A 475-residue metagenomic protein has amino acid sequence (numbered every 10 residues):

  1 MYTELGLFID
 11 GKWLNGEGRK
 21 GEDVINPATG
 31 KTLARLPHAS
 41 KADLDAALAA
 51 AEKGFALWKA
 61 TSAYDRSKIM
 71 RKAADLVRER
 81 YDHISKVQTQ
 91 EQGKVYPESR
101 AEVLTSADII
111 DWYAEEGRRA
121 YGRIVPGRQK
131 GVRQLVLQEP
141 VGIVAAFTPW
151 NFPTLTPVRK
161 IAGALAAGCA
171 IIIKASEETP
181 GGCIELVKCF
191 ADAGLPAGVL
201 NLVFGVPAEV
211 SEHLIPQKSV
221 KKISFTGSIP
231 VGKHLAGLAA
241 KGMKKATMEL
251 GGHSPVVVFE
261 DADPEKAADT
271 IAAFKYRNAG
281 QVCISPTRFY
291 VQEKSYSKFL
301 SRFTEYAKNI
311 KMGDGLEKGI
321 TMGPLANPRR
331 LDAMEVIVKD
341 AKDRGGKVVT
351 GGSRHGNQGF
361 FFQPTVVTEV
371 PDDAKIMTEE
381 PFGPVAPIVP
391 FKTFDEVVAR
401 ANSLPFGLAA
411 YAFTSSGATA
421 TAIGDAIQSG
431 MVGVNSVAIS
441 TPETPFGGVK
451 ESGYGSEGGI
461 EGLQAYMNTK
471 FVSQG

Functional and structural regions predicted by a protein language model:
M1-A28: Hydrophobic face of amphipathic alpha-helices that form TPR/SEL1-like repeat modules and related alpha-solenoid
T29-R35, V220, V257, K311 (+3 more regions): Conserved C-terminal structural/oligomerization subdomain of aldehyde/semialdehyde dehydrogenase
G30, R66, Q88, I110 (+11 more regions): Residue-level signal for inorganic ion chemistry
K31-A120, G131: Glycine-rich loop-to-alpha-helix module at the N-terminal edge of alpha/beta enzyme cores
L33-A39, G54-A60, A146, V256-F259 (+5 more regions): Short, well-ordered beta-strand elements within core beta-sheets of diverse protein domains
F55, K59, A74-Y81, S85 (+18 more regions): Structural signal for hydrophobic packing residues in well-ordered secondary-structure cores of soluble enzyme domains
G122-K266, F391: Rossmann-like NAD(P) dinucleotide-binding subdomain of oxidoreductase/dehydrogenase enzymes
P230-P371, V434: ALDH superfamily catalytic-core signature
